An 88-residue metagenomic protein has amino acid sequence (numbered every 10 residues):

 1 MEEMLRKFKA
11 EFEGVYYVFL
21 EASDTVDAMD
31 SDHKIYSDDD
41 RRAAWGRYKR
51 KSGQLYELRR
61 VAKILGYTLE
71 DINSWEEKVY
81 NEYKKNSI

Functional and structural regions predicted by a protein language model:
M1-L20: Short, charge/polar-rich alpha-helical segments
E2-E3, N81-I88: Short acidic DE-rich linear segments
A10, S52, I64, K85-S87: N-terminal cationic leader/targeting segments used for protein routing and processing
G14, D71, V79-Y83: Hydrophobic face of amphipathic alpha-helices
L20-E76: Acidic, low-complexity, intrinsically disordered interaction modules
